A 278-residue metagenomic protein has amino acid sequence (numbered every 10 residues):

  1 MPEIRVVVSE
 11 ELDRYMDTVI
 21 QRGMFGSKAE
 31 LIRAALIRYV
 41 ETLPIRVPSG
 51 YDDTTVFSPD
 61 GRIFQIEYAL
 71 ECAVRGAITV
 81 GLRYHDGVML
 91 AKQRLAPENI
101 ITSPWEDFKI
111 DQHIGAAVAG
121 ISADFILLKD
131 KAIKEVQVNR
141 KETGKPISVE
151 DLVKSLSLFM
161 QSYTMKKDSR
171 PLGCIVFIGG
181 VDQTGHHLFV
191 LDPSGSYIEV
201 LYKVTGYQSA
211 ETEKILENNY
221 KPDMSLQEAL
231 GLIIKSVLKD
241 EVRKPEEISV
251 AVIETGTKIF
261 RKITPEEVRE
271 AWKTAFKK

Functional and structural regions predicted by a protein language model:
M1-V8, I20: Short Lys/Arg-rich basic patches
R14-Y15, L31: Pre-recognition alpha-helix immediately N-terminal to the DNA-recognition helix within helix-turn-helix or winged-helix
Y15, Q21, E41-I45, S49: Short, positively charged interaction helices/loops
Q21-M24, K221: Amphipathic alpha-helical interaction elements
G26-I45: Short, basic amphipathic alpha-helical segments that act as recognition/interaction helices in nucleic-acid-binding
I45-K278: Long, low-complexity N-terminal extensions
